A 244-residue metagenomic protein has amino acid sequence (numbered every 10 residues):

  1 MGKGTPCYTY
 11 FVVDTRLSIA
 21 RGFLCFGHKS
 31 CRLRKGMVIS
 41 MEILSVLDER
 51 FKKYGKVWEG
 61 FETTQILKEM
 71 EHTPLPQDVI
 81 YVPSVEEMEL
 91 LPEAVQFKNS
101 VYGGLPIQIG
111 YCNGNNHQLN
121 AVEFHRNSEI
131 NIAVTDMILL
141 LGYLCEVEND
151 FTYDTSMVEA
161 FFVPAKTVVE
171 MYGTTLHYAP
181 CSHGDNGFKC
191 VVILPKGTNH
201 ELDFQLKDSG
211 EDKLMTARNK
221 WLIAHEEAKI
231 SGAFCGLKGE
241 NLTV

Functional and structural regions predicted by a protein language model:
P6-C7, I19-R21: N-terminal amphipathic/hydrophobic targeting modules at extreme N-termini, encompassing cleavable Sec/SRP-type signal
T9-T15, K29: Short hydrophobic alpha-helical segments enriched in small aliphatic residues
V12-D14, A20, V38: Acidic, Ala/Val/Gly-enriched low-complexity intrinsically disordered segments
V38-A165, A179-G187, V191-V244: Active-site region of the double-stranded beta-helix
T167-V169, T174-Y178: Histidine-centered metal-chelating micro-motifs
